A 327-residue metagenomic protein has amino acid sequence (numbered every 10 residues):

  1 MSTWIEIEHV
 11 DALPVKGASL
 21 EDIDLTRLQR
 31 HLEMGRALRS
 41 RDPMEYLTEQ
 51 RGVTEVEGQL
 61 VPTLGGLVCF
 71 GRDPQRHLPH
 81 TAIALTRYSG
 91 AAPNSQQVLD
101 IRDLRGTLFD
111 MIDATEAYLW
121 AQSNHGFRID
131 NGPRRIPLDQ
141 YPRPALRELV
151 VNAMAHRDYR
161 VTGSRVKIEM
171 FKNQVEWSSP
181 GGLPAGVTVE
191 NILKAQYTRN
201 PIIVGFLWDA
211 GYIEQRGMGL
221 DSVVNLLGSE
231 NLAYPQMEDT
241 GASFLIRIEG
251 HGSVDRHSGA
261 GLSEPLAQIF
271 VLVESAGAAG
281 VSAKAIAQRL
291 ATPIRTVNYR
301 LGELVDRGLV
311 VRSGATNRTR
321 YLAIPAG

Functional and structural regions predicted by a protein language model:
M1-S164, M170-Q174, S178-Y197, A210 (+1 more regions): Active-site helix-to-loop segments that bind/position phosphate- or nucleotide-bearing substrates and donors across
Q140, A291-V305: Short amphipathic alpha-helical interaction segments
P144, Q196-N231: Glycine-rich phosphate-binding loop
G250-L272: Short alpha-helical segments that sit at the start of domains
S263-L266, A315-G327: Short, cationic-aromatic polyanion-contact patches
E274-A279, R300: Short helix-capping/hinge SLiMs at alpha-helix to coil transitions
G277-R289: Short acidic, hydrophobic short linear motifs in intrinsically disordered regions
V305-A315: A short, conserved structural fragment
